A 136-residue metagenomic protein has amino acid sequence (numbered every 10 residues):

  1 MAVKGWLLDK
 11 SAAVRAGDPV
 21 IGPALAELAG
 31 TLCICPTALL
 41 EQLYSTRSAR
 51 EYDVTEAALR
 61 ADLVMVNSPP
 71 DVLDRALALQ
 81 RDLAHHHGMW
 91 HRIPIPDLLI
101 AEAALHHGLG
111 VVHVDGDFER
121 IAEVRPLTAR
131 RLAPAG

Functional and structural regions predicted by a protein language model:
M1-A2, A101, L105-G136: Acidic, PIN/NYN-like endoribonuclease modules and their adjacent C-terminal/linker elements
M1-A38, L43-A57: Short, well-structured N-terminal submotif of metal-dependent ribonuclease cores
V3-K4, A29-T31, D62-V64, L105-G110: Short active-site oxyanion
L8-D9, C35, R92-P94, D115 (+1 more regions): Histidine- and aromatic-rich ligand-binding microenvironments
A12-A13, A38, V72, I100 (+1 more regions): Alpha-helix capping/helix-boundary segments
T46-R75: Active-site-proximal, substrate-binding regions of enzyme catalytic domains and RNA-binding/basic surfaces
M65-V112: Active-site neighborhoods of divalent-metal-dependent phosphate/nucleic-acid chemistry enzymes
